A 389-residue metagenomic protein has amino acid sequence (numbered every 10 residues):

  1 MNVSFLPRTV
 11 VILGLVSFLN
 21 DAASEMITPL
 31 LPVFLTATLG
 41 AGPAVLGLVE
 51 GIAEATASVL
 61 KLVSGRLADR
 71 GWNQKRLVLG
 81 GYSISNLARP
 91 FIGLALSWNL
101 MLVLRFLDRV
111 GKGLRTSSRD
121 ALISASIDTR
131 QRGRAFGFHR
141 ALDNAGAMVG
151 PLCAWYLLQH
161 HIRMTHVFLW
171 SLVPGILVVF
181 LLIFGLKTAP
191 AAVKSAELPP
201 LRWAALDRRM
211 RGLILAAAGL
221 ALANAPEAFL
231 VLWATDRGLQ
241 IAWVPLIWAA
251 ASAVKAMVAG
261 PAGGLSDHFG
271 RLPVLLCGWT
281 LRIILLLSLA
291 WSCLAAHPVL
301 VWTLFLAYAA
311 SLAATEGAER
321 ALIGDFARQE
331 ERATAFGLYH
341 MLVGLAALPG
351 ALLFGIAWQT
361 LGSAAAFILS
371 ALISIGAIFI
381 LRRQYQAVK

Functional and structural regions predicted by a protein language model:
M1-P7, T188-A217: Juxtamembrane intracellular "pre-TM" segments in multi-pass secondary transporters
V3-E54, M210-I247: Helix-loop boundary and gating motifs at the non-cytosolic
V33-T38, V149-F168, P349-S363: Transmembrane alpha-helix termini and helix-breaking/packing motifs in multi-pass membrane transporters
L60-N73, L158, V258-R271, W358: Helix-to-loop junctions at the C-terminal end of transmembrane segments in multipass secondary transporters
R70-Y82, H268-W279: Cytoplasmic membrane-interface "Motif A"-like loop-to-helix N-cap segments of 12-TM Major Facilitator Superfamily
S83-L96, T280-A295: C-terminal ends and interior cores of transmembrane alpha-helices in multi-pass membrane transporters/permeases
L114-I127, A314-A327: Intracellular juxtamembrane helix-capping segments at the cytosolic ends of symmetry-related transmembrane helices
L172-V193, A377-Y385: C-terminal membrane-cytosol helix-exit motif in multi-pass small-molecule transporters
